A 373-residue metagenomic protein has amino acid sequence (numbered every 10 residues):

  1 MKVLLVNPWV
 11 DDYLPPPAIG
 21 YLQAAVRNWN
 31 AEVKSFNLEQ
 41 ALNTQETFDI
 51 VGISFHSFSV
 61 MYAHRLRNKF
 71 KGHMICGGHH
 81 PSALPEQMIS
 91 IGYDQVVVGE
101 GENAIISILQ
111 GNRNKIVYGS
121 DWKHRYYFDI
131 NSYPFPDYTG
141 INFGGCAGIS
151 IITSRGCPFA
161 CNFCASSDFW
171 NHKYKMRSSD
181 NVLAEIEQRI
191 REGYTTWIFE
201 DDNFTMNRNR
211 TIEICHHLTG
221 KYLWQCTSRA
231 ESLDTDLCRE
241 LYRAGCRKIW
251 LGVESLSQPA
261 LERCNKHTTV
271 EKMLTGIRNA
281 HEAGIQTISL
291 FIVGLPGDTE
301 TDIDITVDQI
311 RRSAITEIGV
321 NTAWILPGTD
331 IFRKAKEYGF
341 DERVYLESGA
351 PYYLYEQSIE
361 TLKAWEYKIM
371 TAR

Functional and structural regions predicted by a protein language model:
M1-E192: Acidic, low-complexity intrinsically disordered segments
K2-L14, Q23, Q286, T301-R373: C-terminal accessory regions of radical SAM enzymes
S59-M61, I105, M206, Q258 (+1 more regions): Short glycine-rich, flexible loops that bind phosphorylated cofactors or substrates
I75-C76, V97, V117, Q225 (+3 more regions): Structural detector of well-ordered beta-strand residues that form the stable sheet scaffold of enzyme domains
Q87-I105, C238, R243-I249, I305-T322: Structural recognition of alpha->loop->beta junctions
N131-I288, D308: Radical SAM [4Fe-4S] cluster-binding motif and immediate context
E200-N207, R229-A230, V293-G297, N321-D330: Short, solvent-exposed turn/loop segments enriched in Gly/Ser/Thr/Pro and often Arg
L256-N265, I277-D302, N321-I325, A350-Q357: Conserved strand-turn element in the central/C-terminal portion of the radical SAM core barrel that lines
